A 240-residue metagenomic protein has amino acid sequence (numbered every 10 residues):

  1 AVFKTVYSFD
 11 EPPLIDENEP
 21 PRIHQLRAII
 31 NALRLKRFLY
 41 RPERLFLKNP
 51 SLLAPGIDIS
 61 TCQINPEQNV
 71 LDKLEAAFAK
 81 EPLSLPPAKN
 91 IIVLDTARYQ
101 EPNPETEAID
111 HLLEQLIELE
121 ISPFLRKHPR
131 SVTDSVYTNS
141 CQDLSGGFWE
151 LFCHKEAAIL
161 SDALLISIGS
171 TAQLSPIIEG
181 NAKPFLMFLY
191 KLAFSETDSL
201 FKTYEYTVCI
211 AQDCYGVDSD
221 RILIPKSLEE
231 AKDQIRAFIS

Functional and structural regions predicted by a protein language model:
A1, P104-L116, G147-C153, F201-I210: Well-ordered, non-membrane alpha-helical segments in soluble/globular domains
F3-Y7, I23-Q25, D58-Q68, S135-L151 (+2 more regions): Active-site regions of enzymes building and remodeling cell-envelope glycoconjugates
T5-K89, L94: A nucleotide-sugar donor-handling region in carbohydrate enzymes
V6-D10, P123-H128, L186-L189: Short internal beta-strands
L14-I15, A97-P104, R130-V132, A172-Q173 (+1 more regions): Short acidic, S/G/P-rich loop/turn micro-motifs used as interaction or catalytic elements
N69-K127, S131: Conserved catalytic-core segment of nucleotide-activated headgroup transferases in glycan assembly
P129-E179: Donor nucleotide-activated moiety binding/catalytic core segment of transferases that use nucleotide-activated donors
A172-I239: Catalytic binding pocket for nucleotide-activated donors in carbohydrate/polymer assembly enzymes
